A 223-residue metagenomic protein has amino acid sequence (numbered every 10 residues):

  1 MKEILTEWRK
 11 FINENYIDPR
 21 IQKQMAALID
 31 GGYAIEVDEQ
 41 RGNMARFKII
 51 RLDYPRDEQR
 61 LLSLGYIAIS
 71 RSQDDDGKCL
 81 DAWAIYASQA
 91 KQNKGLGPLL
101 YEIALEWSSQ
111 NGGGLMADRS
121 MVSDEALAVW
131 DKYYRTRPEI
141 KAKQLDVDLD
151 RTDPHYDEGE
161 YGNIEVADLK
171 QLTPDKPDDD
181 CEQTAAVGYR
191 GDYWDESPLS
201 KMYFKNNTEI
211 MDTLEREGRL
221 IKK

Functional and structural regions predicted by a protein language model:
M1-Y16: Short acidic, low-complexity intrinsically disordered linear motifs used for protein-protein interactions
E14-I29, A34-E36, G42-R51, L62-L64 (+2 more regions): Terminal substrate-recognition subdomain of acyl/acetyltransferases
K48-D57, A84-K91: Secondary-structure transition/turn motif
G77-A90, D118: Conserved acetyl-CoA binding element of GNAT-fold acetyltransferases
A90-K94, M121-V122: Short acidic, S/G/P-rich loop/turn micro-motifs used as interaction or catalytic elements
Q92-W107: Conserved acetyl-CoA-binding loop-helix of GNAT-fold acetyltransferases
